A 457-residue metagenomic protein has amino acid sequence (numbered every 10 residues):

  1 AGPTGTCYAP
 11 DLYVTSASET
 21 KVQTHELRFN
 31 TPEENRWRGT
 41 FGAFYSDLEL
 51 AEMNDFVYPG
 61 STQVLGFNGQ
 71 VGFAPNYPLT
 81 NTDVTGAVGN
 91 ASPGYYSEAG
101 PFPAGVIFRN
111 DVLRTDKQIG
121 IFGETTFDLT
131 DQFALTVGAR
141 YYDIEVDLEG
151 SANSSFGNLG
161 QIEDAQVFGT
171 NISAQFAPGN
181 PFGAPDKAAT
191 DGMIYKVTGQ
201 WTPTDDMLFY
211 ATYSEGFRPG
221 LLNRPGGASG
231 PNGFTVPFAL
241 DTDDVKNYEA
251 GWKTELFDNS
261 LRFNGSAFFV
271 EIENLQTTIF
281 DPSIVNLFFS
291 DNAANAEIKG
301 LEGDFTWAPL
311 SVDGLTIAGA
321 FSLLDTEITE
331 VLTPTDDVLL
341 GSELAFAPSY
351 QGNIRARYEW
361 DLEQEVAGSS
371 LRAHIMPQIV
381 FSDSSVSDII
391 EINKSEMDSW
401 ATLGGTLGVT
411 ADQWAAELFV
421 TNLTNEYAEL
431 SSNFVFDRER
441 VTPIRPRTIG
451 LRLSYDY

Functional and structural regions predicted by a protein language model:
A1-T15, D55-R109, D147-A188, L221-A239 (+4 more regions): Solvent-exposed loop segments that connect transmembrane elements
A17-K21, A104, D111-I119, L129 (+7 more regions): Short sequence motifs at beta-strands and strand-loop junctions characteristic of Gram-negative outer-membrane
Q23-L27, K117-T125, M193-V197, V236 (+7 more regions): Hydrophobic, lipid-facing positions within transmembrane beta-strands of outer-membrane proteins
F29-P32, G123-D128, F133, A139 (+9 more regions): Residue-level signature of outer-membrane beta-barrel architecture
Y45-E49, Y141-D147, Y213-P219, L256 (+8 more regions): Transmembrane beta-strands of outer-membrane beta-barrel pores
F56-V57, Q63, V380-I390, G408-Y457: C-terminal beta-signal and adjacent terminal beta-strands/loops of Gram-negative outer-membrane beta-barrel proteins
D131-L135, S260-I272, F289-I389, R452-D456: Gram-negative outer-membrane beta-barrel transporters
T202-G226, A239-A308, S322, E327-T329 (+1 more regions): Membrane-embedded beta-barrel scaffold of Gram-negative outer-membrane proteins
